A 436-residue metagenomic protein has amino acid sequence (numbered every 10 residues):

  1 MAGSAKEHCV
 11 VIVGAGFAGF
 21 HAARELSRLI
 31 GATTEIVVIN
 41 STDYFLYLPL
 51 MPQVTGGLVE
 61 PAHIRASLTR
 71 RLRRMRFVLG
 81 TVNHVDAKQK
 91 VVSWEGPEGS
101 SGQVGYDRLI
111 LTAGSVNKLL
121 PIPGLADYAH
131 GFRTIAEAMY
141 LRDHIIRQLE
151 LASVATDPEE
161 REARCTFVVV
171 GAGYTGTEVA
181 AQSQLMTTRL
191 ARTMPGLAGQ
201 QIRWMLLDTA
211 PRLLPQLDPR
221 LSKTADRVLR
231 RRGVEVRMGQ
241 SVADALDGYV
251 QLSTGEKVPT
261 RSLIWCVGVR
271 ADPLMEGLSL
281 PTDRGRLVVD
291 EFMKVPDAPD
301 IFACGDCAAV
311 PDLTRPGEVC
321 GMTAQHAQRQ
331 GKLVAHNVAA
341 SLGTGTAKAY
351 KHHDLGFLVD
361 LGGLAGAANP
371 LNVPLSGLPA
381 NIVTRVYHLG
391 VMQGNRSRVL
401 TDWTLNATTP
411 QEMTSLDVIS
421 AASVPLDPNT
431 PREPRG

Functional and structural regions predicted by a protein language model:
M1-E7, R76-V168, I264: FAD-binding core/adjacent interface of flavoenzyme oxidoreductases
A2-H84, F167, T177-L217, I264 (+1 more regions): Beta1-alpha1 glycine-rich phosphate/pyrophosphate-binding loop at the start of Rossmann-like nucleotide-binding domains
A5-E7, L333-G436: C-terminal, flexible cofactor-proximal segment of oxidoreductases
V11-V13, V104-G114, T134, V170 (+4 more regions): Short hydrophobic core segments
A18, G114-N117, A180, V269-A271: Short glycine-rich anion-binding loops that position phosphate/pyrophosphate groups of nucleotides and phosphorylated
M75-V92, V104, Q184-E291, V295-D297 (+1 more regions): A Rossmann-like FAD-binding core segment of flavoenzymes
D127-D157, V250-Q251, K257-R329: FAD-site-proximal beta/loop scaffold in flavoenzymes
R161-L217, T224, E235-R237, C320-A340 (+2 more regions): Rossmann-like dinucleotide-binding core of oxidoreductases
